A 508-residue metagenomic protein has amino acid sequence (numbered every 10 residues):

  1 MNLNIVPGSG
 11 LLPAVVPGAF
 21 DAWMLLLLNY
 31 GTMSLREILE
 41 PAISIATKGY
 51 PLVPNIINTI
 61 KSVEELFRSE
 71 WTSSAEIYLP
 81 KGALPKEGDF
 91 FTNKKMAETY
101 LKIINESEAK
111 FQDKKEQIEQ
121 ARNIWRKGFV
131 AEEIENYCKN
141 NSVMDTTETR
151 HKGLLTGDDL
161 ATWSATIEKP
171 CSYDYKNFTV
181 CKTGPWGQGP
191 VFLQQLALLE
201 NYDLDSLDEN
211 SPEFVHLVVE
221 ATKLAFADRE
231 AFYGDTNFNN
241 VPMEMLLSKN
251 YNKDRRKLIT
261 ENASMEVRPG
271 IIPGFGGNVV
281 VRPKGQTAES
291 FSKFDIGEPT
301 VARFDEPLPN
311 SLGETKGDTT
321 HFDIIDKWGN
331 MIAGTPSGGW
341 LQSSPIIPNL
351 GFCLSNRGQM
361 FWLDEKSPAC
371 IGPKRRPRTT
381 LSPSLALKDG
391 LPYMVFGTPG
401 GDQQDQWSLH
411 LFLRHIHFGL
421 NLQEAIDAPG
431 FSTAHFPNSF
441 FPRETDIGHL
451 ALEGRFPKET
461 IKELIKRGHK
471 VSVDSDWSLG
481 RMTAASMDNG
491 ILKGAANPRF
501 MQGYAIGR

Functional and structural regions predicted by a protein language model:
M1-Q120, W125-F178, K182-G187, L247 (+1 more regions): Noncatalytic scaffold domains of N-terminal-nucleophile
D21-N29, Q117-K127, E132, A197-E200 (+1 more regions): Alpha-helical support elements that line or immediately flank enzyme active sites and cofactor-binding pockets
R36-T47, R122-G128, E132-N136, E209-R229 (+1 more regions): Short, well-structured alpha-helical segments that form the helix of a local strand-helix-strand
G82, K114-E116, A131, E135 (+5 more regions): Internal maturation/activation junctions in enzymes
N141-T156, E298-E306, S311-T315, T320-M394 (+6 more regions): Active-site rim segments in enzyme catalytic domains, especially the processed small/beta chain of N-terminal
K182-P190, A386-Q403: Extended C-terminal regions of large enzymes
F226, W328, P373-R376, S408-L409 (+1 more regions): Extended C-terminal subregions enriched in glycine
